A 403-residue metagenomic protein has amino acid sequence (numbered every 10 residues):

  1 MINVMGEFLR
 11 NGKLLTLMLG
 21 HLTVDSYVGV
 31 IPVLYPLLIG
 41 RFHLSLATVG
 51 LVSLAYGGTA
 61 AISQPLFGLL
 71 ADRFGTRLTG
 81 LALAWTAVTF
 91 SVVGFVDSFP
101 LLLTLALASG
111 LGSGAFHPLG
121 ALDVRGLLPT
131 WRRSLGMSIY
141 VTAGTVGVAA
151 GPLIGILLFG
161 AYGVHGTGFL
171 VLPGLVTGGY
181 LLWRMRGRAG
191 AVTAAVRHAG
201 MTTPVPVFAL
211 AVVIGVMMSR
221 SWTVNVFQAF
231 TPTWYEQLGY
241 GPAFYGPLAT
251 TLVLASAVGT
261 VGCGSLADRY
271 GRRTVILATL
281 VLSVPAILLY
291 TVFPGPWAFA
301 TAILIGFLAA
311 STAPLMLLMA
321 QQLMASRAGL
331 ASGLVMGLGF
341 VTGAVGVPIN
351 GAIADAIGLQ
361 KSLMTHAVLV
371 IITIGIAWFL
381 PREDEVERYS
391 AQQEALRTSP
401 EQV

Functional and structural regions predicted by a protein language model:
I31-P32, A209-V253, A257: Extracytoplasmic gate region of multi-pass secondary transporters
L54-F67, T250-G262: Central cavity-lining transmembrane alpha-helices of secondary-active solute carriers, predominantly the Major
I62-D97: Conserved MFS/SLC helix-loop-helix module at the cytosolic interface between two early adjacent transmembrane helices
S63-G75, T260-G271, A354-D355: Helix-to-loop junctions at the C-terminal end of transmembrane segments in multipass secondary transporters
L105-A143: Cytoplasmic helix-loop-helix junction between adjacent transmembrane helices in 12-TM secondary transporters
I139-R186: Helix-loop-helix hairpin linking two adjacent transmembrane segments in secondary transporters
R273-M316: C-terminal transmembrane helical hairpin of 12-TM major facilitator-type secondary transporters
S326-A356: A late C-terminal transmembrane helix in Major Facilitator Superfamily
